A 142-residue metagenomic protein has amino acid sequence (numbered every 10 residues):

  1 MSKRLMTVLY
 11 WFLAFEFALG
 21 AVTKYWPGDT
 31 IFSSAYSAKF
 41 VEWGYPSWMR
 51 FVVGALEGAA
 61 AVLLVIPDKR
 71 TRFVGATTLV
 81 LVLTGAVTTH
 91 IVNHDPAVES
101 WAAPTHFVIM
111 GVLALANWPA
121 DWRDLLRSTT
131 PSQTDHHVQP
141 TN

Functional and structural regions predicted by a protein language model:
M1-N142: Membrane-interface extramembranous regions
